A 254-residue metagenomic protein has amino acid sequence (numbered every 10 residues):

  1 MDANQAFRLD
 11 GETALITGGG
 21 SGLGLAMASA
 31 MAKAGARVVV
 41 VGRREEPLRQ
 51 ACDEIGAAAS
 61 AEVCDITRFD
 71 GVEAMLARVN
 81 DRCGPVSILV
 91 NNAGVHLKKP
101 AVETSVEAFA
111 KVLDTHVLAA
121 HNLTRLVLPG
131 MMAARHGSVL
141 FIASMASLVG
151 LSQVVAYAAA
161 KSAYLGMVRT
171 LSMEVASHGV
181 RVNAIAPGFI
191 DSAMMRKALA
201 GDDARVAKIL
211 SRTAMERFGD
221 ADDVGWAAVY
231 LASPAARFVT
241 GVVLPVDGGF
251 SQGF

Functional and structural regions predicted by a protein language model:
M1-A6, V149, V229, T240-F254: Short C-terminal tail/terminal secondary-structure segment of NAD(P)H-dependent dehydrogenase/reductase domains
T13, G20-G22: Conserved glycine-rich cofactor-binding loop
V90, A176, R181, V239-G241: Short, small/polar-rich loop/turn modules that mediate ligand/substrate recognition or access, typified
P100-A101, S105-L113, I209: Substrate-binding pocket helix/loop in short-chain dehydrogenase/reductase
T124, A160, V168: Active-site helix of classical SDR
P129, M173-S177, R237: Alpha-helical segment proximal to the catalytic Tyr-Lys
S144: Residue(s) in the substrate-gating loop at a strand-loop-helix junction that position the organic substrate next
